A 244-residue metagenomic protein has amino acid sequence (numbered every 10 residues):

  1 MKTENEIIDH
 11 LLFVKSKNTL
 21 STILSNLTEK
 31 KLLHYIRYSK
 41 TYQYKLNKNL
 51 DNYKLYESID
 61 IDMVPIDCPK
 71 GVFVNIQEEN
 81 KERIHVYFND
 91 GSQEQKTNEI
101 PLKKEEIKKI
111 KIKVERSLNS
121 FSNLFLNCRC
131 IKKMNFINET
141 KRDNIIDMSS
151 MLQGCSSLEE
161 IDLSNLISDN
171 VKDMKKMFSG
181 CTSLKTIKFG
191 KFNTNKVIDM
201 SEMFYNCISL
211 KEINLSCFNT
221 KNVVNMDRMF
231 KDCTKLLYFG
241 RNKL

Functional and structural regions predicted by a protein language model:
M1-Y87, K111: Cullin-RING E3 adaptor/co-adaptor recruitment helices
L20-T28, I36, Q43, N47 (+6 more regions): Amphipathic alpha-helical interaction motifs in eukaryotic regulatory proteins
S21, S122-N123, S149-S150, K172-K176 (+2 more regions): Register-specific detector for alpha-helical tandem repeat solenoids, activating on a conserved position within each
L33-I36, N52-D60, K108-R116, C130-N144 (+4 more regions): Structural signature of tandem-repeat unit edges
F88-D90, F125: Short acidic, glycine-rich loop/turn motifs
G91-L102, E106-K108: Short, solvent-exposed S/T- and G/P-enriched segments that are highly enriched in secreted/extracellular and lumenal
I100-K103, K113, L124: Short, charge-rich binding segments
